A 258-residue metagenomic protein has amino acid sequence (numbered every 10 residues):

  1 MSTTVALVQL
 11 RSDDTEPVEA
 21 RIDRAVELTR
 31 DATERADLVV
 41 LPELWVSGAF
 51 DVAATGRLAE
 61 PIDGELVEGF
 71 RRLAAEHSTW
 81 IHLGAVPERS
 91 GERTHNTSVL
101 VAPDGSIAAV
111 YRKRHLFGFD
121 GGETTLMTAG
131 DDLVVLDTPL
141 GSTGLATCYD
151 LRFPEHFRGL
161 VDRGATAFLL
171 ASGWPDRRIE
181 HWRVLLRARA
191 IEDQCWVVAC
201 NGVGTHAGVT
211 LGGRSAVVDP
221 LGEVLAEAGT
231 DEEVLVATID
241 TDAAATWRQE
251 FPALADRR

Functional and structural regions predicted by a protein language model:
M1-L7: Extreme N-terminal starter segment of soluble prokaryotic enzymes
S2, V101-P103, D219-P220: Short, acidic, Ser/Thr-enriched surface-loop or helix-capping motifs
E16-D104, V110, P175-C195: Cys-nucleophile CN-hydrolase/nitrilase-fold catalytic domain and related Cys-dependent amidase chemistry that acts on
I62-W80, L151-L235: CN hydrolase (nitrilase-like) catalytic-core segments centered on the catalytic cysteine and neighboring Lys/Glu
L83-A85, T97-L100, V134, S215-V217 (+1 more regions): Short beta-strand scaffold segments in enzyme catalytic cores
R89-R163, D176-R178, V184, Q249-A253: Active-site catalytic loop in hydrolytic enzyme cores
A244-R258: A conserved C-terminal secondary-structure "cap"
